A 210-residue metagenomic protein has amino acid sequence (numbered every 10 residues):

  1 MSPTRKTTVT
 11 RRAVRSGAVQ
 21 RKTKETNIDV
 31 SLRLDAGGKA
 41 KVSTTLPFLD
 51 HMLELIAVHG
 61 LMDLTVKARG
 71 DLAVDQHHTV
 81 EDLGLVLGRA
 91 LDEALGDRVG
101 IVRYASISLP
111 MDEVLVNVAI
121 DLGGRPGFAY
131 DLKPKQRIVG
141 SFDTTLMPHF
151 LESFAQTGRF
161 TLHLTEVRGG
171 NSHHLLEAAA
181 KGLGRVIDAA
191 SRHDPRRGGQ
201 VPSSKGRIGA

Functional and structural regions predicted by a protein language model:
S2-A210: N-terminal intrinsically disordered, cationic/polar leader segments that include organellar targeting peptides
